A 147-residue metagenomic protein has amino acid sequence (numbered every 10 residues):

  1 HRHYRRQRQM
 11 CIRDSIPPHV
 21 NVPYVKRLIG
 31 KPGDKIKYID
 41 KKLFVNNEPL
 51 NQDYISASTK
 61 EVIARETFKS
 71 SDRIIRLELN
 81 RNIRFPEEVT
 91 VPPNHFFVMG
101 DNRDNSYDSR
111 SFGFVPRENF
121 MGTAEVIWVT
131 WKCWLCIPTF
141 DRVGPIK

Functional and structural regions predicted by a protein language model:
R6-Q9, R13-K147: Soluble "head" domains of membrane/secretory-pathway proteins
